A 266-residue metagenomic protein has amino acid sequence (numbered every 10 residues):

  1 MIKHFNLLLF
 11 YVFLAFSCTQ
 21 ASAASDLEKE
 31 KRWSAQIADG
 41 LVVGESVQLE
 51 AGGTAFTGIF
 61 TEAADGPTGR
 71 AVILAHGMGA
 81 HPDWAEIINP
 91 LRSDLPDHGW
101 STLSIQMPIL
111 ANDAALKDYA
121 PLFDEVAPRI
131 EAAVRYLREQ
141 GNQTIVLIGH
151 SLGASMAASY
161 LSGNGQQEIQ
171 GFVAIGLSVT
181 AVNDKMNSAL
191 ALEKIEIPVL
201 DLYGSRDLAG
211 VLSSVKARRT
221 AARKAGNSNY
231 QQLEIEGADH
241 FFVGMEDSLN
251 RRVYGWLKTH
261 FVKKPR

Functional and structural regions predicted by a protein language model:
L8-S17: Bacterial N-terminal signal peptides
A24-D65: N-terminal cap/lid segment of alpha/beta-hydrolase-fold proteins
A55, E62-G99, L103-S104: Short, surface-exposed "cap/lid" segments of acyl-processing enzymes
A80, Q106-P121: Cap/lid segment of the alpha/beta-hydrolase catalytic domain
A115-Q140: Alpha/beta-hydrolase active-site loop
R135-I195: Primarily recognizes the serine-hydrolase "nucleophile elbow" in alpha/beta-hydrolase and SGNH/GDSL folds
G171, G176-E234, D239: The feature captures the conserved acid-bearing segment of alpha/beta-hydrolase catalytic domains
N227-R266: C-terminal catalytic histidine-bearing segment of alpha/beta-hydrolase fold enzymes
